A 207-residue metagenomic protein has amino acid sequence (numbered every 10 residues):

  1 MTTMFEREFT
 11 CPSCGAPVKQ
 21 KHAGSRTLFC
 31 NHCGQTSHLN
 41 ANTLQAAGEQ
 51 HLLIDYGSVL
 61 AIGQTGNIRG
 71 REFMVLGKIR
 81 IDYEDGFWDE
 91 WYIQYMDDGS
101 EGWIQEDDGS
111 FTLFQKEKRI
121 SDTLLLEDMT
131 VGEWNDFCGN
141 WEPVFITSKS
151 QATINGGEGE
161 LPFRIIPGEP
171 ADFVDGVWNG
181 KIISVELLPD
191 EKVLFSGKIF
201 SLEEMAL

Functional and structural regions predicted by a protein language model:
M1-R69, K78-E90, Q94-L207: Mixed-charge, low-complexity intrinsically disordered regions
V75: Short acidic-hydrophobic catalytic motif
